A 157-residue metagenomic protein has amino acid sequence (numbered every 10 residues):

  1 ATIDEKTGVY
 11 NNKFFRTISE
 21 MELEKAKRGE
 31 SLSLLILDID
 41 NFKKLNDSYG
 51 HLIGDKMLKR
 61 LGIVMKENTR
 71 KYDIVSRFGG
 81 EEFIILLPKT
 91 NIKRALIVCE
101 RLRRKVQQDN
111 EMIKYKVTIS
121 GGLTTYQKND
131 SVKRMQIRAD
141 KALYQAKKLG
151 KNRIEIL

Functional and structural regions predicted by a protein language model:
A1-T17, L37-H51, K59: Conserved nucleotide-binding and Mg2+-coordinating catalytic segments in signaling enzymes
R16, E20-L23, Q136, D140-Y144: Short, conserved alpha-helix that lines the donor NDP-sugar binding/gating region of sugar-transfer enzymes
I18-Y49, M65, S76: Active-site-proximal structural segments of metal-dependent nucleotidyl cyclase/transferase enzymes
E22, V106-D109, A146: Signal-transduction coiled-coil helices of two-component systems
N46, G50, G54, G79-E82: Conserved phosphate-binding and hydrolysis motifs of nucleotide-dependent enzymes
D47, H51, P88-I92, E111 (+1 more regions): Short, conserved catalytic or interaction motifs in soluble domains
R60-R134, E155-I156: GGDEF/GGEEF active-site signature
R138-L157: Catalytic/regulatory signature loops of cyclic-dinucleotide turnover enzymes and related class III nucleotidyl cyclases
